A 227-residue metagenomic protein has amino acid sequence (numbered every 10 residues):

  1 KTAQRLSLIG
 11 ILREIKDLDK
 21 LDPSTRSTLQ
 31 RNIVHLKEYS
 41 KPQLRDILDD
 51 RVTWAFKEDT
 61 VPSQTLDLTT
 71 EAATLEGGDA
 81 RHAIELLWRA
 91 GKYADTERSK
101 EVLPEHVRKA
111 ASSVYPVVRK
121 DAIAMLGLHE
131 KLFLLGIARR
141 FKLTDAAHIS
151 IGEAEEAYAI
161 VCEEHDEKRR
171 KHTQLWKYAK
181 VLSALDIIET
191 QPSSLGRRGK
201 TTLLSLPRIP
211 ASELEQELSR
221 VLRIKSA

Functional and structural regions predicted by a protein language model:
T2-G10: Loop/turn-to-beta-strand initiation segments
G10-K16, Y39: A short beta-strand-to-loop transition that corresponds to the Sensor-1 phosphate-sensing loop of AAA+ P-loop ATPases
I15-R31: Short regulatory helix/loop adjacent to the ATP-binding pocket of P-loop NTPases
L36-G77, R81: Conserved small helical "lid"/interfacial subdomain of P-loop NTPases
E76-G91, K100-L103: The conserved phosphate-sensing helix
Y93-V118: Conserved C-terminal helix/linker of AAA+ ATPases
P116-H148: Short alpha-helical segments that sit at the start of domains
F141-A227: Terminal-proximal interaction/regulatory segments of ATP-powered molecular machines
